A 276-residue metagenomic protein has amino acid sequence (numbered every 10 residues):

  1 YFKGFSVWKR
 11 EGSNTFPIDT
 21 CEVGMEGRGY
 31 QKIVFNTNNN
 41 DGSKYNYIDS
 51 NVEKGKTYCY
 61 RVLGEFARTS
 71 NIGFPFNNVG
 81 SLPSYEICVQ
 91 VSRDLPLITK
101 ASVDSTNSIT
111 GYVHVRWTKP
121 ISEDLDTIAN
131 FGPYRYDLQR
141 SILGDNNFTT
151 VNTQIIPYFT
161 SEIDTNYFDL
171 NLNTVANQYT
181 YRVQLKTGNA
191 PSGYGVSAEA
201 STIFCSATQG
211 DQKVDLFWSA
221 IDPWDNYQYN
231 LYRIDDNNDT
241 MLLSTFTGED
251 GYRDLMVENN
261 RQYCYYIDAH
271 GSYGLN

Functional and structural regions predicted by a protein language model:
Y1, G111-F131, Q212-N226: Conserved aromatic anchor
F2-G55, F131-V175, Q228-N260, Y273: Recognizes extended acidic, P/S/T-rich segments that occur within or adjacent to Ig-like beta-sandwich modules
W8, L63, I87, Q139 (+3 more regions): Conserved hydrophobic/aromatic positions in well-ordered beta-strands
E11-T15, F66-R68, R93, I121 (+5 more regions): Solvent-exposed strand-loop boundary residues in beta-sheet-rich modules
D49-G73, Y167-P191, D254-N276: Beta-strand-rich modules
E65-P96, K186-S206, H270-N276: Extracellular fibronectin type III
I98-D104: Surface-exposed, proline-enriched loop/turn segments that connect beta strands in immunoglobulin-like
D104-T110, S206-G210: Short, solvent-exposed loop/linker segments at the N-terminal edge of repeated beta-sheet extracellular domains
